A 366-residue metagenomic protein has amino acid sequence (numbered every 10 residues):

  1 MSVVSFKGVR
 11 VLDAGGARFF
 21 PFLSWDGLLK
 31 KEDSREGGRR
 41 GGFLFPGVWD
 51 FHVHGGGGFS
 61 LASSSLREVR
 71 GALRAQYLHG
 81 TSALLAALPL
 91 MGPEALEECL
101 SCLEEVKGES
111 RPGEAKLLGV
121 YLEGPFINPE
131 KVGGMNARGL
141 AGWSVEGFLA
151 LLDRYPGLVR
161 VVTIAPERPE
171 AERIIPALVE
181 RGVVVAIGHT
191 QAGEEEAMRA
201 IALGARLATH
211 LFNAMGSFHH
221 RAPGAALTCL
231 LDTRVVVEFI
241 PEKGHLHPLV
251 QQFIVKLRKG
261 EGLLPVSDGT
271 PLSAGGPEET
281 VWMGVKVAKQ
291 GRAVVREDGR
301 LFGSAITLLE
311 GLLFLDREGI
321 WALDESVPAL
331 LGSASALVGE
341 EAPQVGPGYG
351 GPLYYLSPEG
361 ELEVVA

Functional and structural regions predicted by a protein language model:
M1-V11, K31-R70, R74: Replace "His-x-His-based motif
V11-P21, E261, G319-V327, A336-A366: Acidic, glycine-enriched loop/beta-strand segments at the rims of small-molecule binding/catalytic pockets
F43, F51, L61-A115, G139-R154 (+1 more regions): Alpha-helical scaffold segments that flank or form the walls of functional sites
G47-W49, A186, L263-V266: Residue-level marker for buried hydrophobic side chains located in beta-strands that build the well-ordered beta-sheet
H54, R70-C99, A115-N128, Y155-E167 (+4 more regions): Divalent metal-dependent hydrolysis catalytic cores, especially in the metallo-beta-lactamase
G92-E98, E167-P169, A186-Q191, I240-L257 (+1 more regions): Active-site glycine- and acidic-residue-rich loops that bind and position anionic ligands or nucleotide-like cofactors
L122, P129-G224: Divalent metal-binding pocket/active-site signature
E196-E325, E340-E341, E359-G360: Active-site-adjacent C-terminal substructures of enzyme catalytic domains
